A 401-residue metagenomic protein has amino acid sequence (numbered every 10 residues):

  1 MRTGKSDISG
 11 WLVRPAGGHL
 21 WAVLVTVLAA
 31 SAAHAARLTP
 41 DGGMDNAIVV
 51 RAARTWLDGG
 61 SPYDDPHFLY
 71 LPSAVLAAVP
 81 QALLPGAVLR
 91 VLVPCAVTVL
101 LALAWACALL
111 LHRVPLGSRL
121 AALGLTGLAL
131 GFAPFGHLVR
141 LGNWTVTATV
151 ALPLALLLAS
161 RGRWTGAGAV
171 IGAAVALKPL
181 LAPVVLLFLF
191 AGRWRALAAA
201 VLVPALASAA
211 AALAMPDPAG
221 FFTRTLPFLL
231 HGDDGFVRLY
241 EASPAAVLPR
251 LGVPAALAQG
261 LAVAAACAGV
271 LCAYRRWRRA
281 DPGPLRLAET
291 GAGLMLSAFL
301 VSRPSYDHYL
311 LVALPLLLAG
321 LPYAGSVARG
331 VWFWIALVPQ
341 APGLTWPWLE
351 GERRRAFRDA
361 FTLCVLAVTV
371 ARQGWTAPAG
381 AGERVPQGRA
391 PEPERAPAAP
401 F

Functional and structural regions predicted by a protein language model:
M1-T165, W194-L314, L318, P322 (+2 more regions): Primarily membrane-embedded glycan-assembly and transfer machineries that use lipid-linked glycans
L71, V79, A133, K178 (+4 more regions): Hydrophobic alpha-helix-in-membranes signature
G127, G172, H308, W332-I335 (+1 more regions): Residue-level detector of alpha-helical transmembrane segments in integral membrane proteins
F135, G168, G293, G330 (+1 more regions): Residue-level detector of transmembrane insertion/anchoring sites
T165-P179, P183-F188, G293-L300: Membrane-interface alpha helices of multi-pass inner-membrane proteins
A191-L202, V327-F333: Membrane-interfacial entry segments at the cytosolic side of transmembrane helices
V327-F401: Transmembrane helical bundles and short interhelical boundary loops of multi-pass, membrane-embedded
